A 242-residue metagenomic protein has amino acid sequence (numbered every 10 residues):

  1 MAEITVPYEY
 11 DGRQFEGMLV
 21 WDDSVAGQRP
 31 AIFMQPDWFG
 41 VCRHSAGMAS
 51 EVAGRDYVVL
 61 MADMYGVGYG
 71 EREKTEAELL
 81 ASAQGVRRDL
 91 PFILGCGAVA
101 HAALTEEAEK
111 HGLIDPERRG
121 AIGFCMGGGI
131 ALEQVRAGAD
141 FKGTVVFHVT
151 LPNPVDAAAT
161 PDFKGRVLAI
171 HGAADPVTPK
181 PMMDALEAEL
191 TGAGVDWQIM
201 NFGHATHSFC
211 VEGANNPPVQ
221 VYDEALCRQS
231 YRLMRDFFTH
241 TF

Functional and structural regions predicted by a protein language model:
M1-F242: N-terminal cap/leader regions of alpha/beta-hydrolase-fold enzymes, predominantly small-molecule hydrolases
